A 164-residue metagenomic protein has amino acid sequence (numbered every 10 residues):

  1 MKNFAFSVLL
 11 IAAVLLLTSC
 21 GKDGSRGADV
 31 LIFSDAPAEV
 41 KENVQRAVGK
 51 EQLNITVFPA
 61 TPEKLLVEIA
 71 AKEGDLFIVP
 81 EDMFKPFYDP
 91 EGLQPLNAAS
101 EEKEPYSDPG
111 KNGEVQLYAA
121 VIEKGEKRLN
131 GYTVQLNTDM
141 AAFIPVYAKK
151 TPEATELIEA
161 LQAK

Functional and structural regions predicted by a protein language model:
M1-A5: Positively charged n-region of N-terminal signal peptides that target proteins for export
F6-V14: Sec-dependent N-terminal signal peptides
L15-S19: C-terminal motif of bacterial Sec signal peptides marking the signal peptidase cleavage site
G21-M83: Conserved N-terminal structural module of periplasmic/extracytoplasmic solute-binding proteins
V30-F33, E73, D139-A148: Second-shell loop/turn segments in exported
K64-Y118: Extracytoplasmic "Venus flytrap"/periplasmic binding protein-like
N97-V146: A structural signal for short loop-to-beta-strand junctions that line the ligand-binding cleft of periplasmic/secreted
K149-K164: Surface-exposed amphipathic alpha-helical segments
